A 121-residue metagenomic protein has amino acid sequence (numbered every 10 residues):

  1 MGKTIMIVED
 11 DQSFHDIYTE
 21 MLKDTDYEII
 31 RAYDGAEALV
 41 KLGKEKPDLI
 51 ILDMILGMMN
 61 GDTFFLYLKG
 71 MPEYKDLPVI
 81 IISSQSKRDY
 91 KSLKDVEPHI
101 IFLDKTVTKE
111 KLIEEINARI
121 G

Functional and structural regions predicted by a protein language model:
E9: Conserved acidic carboxylate
Q12-I30: Two-component/phosphorelay signaling modules centered on CheY-like receiver
R31, L56-M59: Residue-level signal for the "D+5" position in two-component response regulator receiver
R31-L49: Acidic, metal-coordinating helix/loop segments flanking the phosphotransfer/catalytic sites of two-component signaling
D34, N60-L66: Acidic catalytic/metal-coordinating carboxylates
D53: Active-site residues of response regulator receiver
T63, Q85-L103, K109-E114: Alpha4 helix (beta4-alpha4-beta5 surface) of REC/receiver domains from two-component response regulators
